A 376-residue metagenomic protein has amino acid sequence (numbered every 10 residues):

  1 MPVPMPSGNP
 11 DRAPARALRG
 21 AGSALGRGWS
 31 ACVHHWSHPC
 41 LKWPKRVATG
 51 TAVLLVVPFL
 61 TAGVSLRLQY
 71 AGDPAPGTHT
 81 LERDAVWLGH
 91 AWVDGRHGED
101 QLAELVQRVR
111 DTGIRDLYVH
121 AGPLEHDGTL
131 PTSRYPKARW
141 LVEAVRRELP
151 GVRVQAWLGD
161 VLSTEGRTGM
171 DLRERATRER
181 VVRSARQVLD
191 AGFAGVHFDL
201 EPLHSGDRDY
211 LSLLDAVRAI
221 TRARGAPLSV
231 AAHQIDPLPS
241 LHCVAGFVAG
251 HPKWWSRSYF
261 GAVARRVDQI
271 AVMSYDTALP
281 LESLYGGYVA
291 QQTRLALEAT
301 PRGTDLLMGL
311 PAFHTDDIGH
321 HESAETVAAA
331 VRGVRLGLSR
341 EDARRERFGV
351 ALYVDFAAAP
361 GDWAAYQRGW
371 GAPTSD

Functional and structural regions predicted by a protein language model:
M1-K45: N-terminal Lys/Arg-rich, disordered targeting/topogenic segments
K45-S65: Hydrophobic membrane-insertion alpha-helices, especially the h-region of bacterial N-terminal signal peptides
T61-T80: N-terminal hydrophobic targeting segments that direct proteins to the cell envelope
G63-S65, Y275, A299-D376: Substrate-binding cleft of secreted/luminal carbohydrate-active enzymes
A75-D111, D116, H120-A264: Chitinase-like catalytic core of GlcNAc-active glycosidases
L117, F198, I270, M308 (+1 more regions): Conserved, mostly hydrophobic/aromatic
Y135-W140, V272-D316: Glycoside hydrolase catalytic-domain groove-lining segments
Q234-G261, G286, I318-E341: Non-catalytic scaffold segments within catalytic domains of secreted glycoside hydrolases
